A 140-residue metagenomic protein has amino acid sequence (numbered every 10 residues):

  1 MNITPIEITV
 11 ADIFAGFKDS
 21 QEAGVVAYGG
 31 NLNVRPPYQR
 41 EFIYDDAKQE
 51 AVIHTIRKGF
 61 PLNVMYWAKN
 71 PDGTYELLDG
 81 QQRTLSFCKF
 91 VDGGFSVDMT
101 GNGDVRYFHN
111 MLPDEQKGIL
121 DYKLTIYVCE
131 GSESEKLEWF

Functional and structural regions predicted by a protein language model:
N2-G16, P36-F140: Basic- and aromatic-enriched surface patches that contact anionic nucleotides/nucleic acids
I13-V25: C-terminal active-site-capping segments
G29-P36: A short, surface-exposed helix-loop junction/capping segment
